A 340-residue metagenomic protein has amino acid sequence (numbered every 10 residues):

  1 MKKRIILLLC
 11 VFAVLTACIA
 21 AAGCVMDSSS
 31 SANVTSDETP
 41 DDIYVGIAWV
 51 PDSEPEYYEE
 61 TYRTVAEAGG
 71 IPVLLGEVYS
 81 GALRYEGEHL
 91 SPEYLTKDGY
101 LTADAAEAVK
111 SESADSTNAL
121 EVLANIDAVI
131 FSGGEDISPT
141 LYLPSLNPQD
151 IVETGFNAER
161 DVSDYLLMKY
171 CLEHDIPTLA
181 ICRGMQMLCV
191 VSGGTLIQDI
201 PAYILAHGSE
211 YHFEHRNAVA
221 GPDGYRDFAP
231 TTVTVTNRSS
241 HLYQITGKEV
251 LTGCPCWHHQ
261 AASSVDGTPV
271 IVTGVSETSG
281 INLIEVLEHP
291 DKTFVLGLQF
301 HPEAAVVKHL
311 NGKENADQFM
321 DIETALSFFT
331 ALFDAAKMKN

Functional and structural regions predicted by a protein language model:
M1-I5: Positively charged n-region of N-terminal signal peptides that target proteins for export
V25-D127, N157-H174, P201, H212-N340: Amide-donor transfer/coupling interface in amidating biosynthetic enzymes
A128-L143, T195-S209: Short, solvent-exposed beta-strand-terminating loops
E135-P148, K308-E314: Short, flexible, mixed-charge acidic loops at enzyme active sites
L141-V162: A short, gly/pro- and small-residue-rich
A180, G184, C189, G193: Gly/Ala-rich beta-loop-alpha elbow adjacent to hydrolase catalytic centers
